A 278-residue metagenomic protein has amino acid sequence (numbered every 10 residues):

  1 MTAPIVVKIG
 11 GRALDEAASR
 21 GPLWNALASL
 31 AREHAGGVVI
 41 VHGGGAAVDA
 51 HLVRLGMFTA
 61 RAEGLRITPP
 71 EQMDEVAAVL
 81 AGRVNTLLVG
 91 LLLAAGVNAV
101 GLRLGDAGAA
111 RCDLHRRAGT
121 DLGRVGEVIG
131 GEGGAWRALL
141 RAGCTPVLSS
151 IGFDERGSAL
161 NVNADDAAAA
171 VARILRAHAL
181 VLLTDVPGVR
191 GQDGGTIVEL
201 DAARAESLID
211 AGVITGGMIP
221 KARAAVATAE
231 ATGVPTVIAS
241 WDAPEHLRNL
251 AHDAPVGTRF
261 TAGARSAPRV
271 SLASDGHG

Functional and structural regions predicted by a protein language model:
M1-G278: C-terminal catalytic "cap/lid" subdomain
